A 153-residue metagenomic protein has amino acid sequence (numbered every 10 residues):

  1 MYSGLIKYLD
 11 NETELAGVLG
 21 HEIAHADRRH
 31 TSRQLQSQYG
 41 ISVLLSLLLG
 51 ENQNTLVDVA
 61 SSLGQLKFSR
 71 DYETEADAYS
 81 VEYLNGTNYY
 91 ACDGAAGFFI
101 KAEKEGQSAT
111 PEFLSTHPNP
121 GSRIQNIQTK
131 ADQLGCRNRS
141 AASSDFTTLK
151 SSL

Functional and structural regions predicted by a protein language model:
M1-L153: A Zn2+-metalloprotease active-site environment signal
